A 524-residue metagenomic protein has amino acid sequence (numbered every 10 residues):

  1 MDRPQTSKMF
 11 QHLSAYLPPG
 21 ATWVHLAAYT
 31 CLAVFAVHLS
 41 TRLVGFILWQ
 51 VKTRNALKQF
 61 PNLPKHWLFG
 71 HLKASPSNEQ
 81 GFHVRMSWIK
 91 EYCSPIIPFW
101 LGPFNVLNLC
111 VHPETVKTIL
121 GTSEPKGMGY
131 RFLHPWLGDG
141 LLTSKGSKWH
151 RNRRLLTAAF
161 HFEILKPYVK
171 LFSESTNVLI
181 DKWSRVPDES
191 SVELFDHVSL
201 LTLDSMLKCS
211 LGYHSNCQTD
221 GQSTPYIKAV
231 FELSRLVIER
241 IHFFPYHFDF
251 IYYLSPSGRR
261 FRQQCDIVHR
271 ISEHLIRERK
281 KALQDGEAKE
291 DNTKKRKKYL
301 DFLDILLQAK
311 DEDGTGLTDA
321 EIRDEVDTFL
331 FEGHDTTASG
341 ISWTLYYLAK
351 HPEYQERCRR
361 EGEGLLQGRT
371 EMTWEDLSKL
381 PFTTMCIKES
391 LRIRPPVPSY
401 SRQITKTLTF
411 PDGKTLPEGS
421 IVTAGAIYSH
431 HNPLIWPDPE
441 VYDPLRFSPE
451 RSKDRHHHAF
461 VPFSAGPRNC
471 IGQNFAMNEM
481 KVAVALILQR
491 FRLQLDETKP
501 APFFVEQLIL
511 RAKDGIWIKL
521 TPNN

Functional and structural regions predicted by a protein language model:
D2-H38, W100-L107, E163-E174, S184-K208 (+7 more regions): Cytochrome P450
D2-R151, K166, K170-K182, R259 (+3 more regions): N-terminal membrane-proximal hinge/A-helix region immediately C-terminal to the signal-anchor transmembrane segment
L72-S94, R270, H274, M372-K414 (+1 more regions): Conserved cytochrome P450 K-helix E-x-x-R motif and the immediately C-terminal K′/meander segment
K73, H161, L203, E239 (+5 more regions): Conserved cytochrome P450 catalytic core segment spanning the I/J/K helices
E124, A424-S452: Conserved cytochrome P450 K-helix/beta-meander segment immediately N-terminal to the heme-binding cysteine loop
A158, D327, E332, P449-M480 (+1 more regions): Cytochrome P450 heme-thiolate "Cys pocket" and heme-binding signature region
T202, M206, Q264-S272, A309-E363 (+5 more regions): Central I-helix of cytochrome P450 enzymes
P352-Y354, Q473-L510: Cytochrome P450 heme-binding "Cys pocket" and the immediately downstream C-terminal segment
